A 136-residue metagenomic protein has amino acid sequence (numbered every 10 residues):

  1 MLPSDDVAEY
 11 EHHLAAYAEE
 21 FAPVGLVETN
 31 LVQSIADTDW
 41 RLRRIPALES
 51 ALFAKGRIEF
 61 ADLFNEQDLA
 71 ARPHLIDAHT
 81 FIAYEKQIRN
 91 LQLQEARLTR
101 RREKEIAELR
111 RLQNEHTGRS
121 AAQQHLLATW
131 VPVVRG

Functional and structural regions predicted by a protein language model:
M1-G136: Intrinsically disordered, low-complexity, charged/polar segments
